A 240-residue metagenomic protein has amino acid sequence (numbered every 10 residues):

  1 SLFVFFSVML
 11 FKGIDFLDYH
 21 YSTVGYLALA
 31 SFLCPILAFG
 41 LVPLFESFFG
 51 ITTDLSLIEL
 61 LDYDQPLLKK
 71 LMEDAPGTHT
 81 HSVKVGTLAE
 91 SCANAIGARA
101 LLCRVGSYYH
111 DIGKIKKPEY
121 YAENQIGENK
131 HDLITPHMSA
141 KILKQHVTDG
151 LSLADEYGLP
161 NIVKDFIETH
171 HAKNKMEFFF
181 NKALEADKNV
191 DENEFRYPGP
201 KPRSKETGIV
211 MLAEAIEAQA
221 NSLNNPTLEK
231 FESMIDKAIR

Functional and structural regions predicted by a protein language model:
S1-Y26: Transmembrane helix-loop junctions at the membrane interface of multipass transporters and ion channels
L2, V24, A28-G40, L44 (+2 more regions): Hydrophobic transmembrane alpha-helical segments of multi-pass transport and channel proteins
L2-F6, E46-T53, D74-A89: Juxtamembrane/interfacial segments around transmembrane helices
V8-F16, P35-I58: Juxtamembrane or sensor-core-proximal signal-transducing alpha helices that couple sensory domains to cytosolic
D15-H20, F32, I36, E73-P76 (+1 more regions): Alpha-helix capping and helix-loop boundary segments enriched in small/acidic/polar residues
I51-K70, D111: Juxtamembrane inter-helical linkers in multi-pass membrane proteins
L68-N225: Divalent metal-dependent catalytic cores for phosphoryl transfer on phosphate-bearing substrates
Q219, L223-R240: C-terminal structured "cap/appendage" subdomains that terminate the fold
